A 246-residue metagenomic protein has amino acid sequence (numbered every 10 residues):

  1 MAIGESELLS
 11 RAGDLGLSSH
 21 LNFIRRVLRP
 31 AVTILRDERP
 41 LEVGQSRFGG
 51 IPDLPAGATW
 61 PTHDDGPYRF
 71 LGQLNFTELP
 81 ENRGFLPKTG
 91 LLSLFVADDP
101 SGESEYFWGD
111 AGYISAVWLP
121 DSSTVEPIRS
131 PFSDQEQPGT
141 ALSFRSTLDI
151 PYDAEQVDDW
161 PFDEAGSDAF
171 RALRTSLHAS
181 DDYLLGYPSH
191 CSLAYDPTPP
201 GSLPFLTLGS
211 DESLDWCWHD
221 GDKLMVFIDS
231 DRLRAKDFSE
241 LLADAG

Functional and structural regions predicted by a protein language model:
M1-G246: Preference for intrinsically disordered or flexible, low-complexity segments and adjacent hinge/connector residues
